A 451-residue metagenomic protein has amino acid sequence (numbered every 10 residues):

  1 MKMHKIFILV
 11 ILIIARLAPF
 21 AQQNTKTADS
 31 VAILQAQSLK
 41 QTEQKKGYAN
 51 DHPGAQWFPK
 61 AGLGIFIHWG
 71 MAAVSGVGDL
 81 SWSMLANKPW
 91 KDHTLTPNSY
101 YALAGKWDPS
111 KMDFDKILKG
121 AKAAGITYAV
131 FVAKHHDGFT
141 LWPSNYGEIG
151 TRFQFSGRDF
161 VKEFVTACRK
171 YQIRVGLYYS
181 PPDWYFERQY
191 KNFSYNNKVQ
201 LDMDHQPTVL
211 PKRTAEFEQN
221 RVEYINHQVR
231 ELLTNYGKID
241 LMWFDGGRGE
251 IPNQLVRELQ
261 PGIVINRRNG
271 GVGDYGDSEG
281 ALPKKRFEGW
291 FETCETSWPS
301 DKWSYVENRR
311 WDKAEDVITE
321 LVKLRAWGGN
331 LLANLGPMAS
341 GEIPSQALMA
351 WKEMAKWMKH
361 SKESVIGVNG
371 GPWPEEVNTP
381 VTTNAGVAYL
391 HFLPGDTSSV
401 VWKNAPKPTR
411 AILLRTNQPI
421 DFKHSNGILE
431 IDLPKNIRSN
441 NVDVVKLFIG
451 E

Functional and structural regions predicted by a protein language model:
M1-S30: Bacterial Sec-dependent N-terminal signal peptides
Q23-E451: Mature catalytic domains of secreted/periplasmic carbohydrate-active enzymes
